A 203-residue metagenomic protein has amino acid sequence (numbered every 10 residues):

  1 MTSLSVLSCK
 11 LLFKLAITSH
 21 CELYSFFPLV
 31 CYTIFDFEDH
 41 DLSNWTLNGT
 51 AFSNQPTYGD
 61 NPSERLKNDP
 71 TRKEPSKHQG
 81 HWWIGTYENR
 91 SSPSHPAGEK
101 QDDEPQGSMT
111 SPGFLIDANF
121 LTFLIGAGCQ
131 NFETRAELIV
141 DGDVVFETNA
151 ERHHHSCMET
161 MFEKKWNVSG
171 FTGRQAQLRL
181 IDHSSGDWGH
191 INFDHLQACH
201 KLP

Functional and structural regions predicted by a protein language model:
F27-E64: Extracellular carbohydrate-recognition regions
F37, L121-A127, A176-D182: Extracellular beta-strand-rich recognition modules
I84-F120, F162-K165: Short beta-strands within extracellular/lumenal beta-sheet-rich domains
P105, S184-K201: Extracellular carbohydrate recognition
D117, A127-T134, G186-W188: Extended, low-complexity, turn-rich repeat/linker tracts enriched in Gly/Pro/Ser/Thr and Asp/Glu that occur
T122, N131-L138, I191: Beta-strand acidic-aromatic groove motif in beta-rich domains, primarily in extracellular
V140-A176, I181-H190: Extracellular carbohydrate recognition and processing domains and analogous Trp-centered ligand-binding platforms
